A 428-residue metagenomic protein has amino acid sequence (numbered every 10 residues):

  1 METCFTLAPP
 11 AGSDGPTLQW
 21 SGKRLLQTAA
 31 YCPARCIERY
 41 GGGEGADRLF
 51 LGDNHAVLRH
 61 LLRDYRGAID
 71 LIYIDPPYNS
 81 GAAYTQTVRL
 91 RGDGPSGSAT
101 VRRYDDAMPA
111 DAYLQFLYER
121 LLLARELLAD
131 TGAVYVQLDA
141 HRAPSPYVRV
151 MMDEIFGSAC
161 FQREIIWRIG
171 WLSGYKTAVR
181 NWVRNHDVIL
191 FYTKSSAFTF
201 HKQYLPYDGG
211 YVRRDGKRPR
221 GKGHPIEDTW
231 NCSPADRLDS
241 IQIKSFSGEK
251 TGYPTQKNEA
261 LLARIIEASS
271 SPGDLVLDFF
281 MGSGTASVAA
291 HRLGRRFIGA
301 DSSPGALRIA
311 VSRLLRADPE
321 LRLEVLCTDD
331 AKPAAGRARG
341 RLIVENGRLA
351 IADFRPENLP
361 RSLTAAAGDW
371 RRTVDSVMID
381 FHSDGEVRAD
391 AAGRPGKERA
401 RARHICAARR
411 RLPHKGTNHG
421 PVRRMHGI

Functional and structural regions predicted by a protein language model:
M1-D47, H55, L62-R66, D70 (+6 more regions): Accessory, often C-terminal, charged low-complexity segments
G52: Cofactor-binding loops of NAD(P)H-dependent oxidoreductases, dominated by short-chain dehydrogenase/reductases
Y65-A133, D187, Q203-R220, R292-R295: SAM-dependent methyltransferase catalytic-core segment centered on the flexible catalytic loop and adjoining short
P77, L138-A140: Short strand-turn motif at the edge of the Rossmann-like AdoMet-binding core
S247-L261: Conserved SAM-binding loop and adjacent beta-strand
D274-F279: Conserved class I S-adenosyl-L-methionine
F280-G284: Class I SAM-dependent methyltransferase "Motif I" SAM/SAH-binding loop
F297-D301: Conserved SAM-binding motif I beta-strand of class I
